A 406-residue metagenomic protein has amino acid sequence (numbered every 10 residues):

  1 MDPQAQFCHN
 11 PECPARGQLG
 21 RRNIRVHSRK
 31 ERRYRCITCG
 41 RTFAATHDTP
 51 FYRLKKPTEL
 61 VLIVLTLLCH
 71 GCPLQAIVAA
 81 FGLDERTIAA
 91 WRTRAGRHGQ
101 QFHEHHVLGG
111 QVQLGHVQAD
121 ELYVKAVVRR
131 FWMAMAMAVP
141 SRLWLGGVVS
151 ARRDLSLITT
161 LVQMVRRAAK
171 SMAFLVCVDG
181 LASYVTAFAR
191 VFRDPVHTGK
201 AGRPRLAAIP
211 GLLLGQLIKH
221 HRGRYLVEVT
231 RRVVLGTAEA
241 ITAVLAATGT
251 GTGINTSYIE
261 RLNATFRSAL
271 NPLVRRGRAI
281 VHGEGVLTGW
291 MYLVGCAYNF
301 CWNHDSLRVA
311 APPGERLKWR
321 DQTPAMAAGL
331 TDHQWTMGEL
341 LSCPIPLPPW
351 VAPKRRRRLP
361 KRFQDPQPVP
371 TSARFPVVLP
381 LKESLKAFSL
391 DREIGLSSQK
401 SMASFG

Functional and structural regions predicted by a protein language model:
M1-G406: Residue-level recognition of single "structural anchor" positions that define or cap local secondary structure
